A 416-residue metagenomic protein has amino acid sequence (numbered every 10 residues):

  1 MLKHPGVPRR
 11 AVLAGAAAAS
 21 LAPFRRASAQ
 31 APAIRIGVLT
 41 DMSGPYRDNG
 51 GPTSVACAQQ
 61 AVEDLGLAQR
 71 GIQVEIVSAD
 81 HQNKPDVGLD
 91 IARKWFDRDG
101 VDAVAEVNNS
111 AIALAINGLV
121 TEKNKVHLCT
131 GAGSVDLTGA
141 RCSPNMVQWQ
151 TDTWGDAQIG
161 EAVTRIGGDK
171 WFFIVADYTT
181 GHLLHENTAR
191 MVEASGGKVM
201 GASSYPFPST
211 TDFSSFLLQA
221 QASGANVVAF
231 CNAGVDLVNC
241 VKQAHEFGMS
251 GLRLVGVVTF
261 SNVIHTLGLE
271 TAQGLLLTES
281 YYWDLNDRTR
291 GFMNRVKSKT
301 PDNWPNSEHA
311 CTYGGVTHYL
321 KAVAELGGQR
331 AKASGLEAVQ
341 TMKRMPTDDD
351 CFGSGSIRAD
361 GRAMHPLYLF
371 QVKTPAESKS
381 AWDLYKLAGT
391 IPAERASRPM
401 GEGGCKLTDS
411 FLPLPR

Functional and structural regions predicted by a protein language model:
M1-V7, A11, G15-L21: N-terminal secretory signal peptides
F24-D41: C-terminal segment of N-terminal export signals and the immediately downstream linker at the start of the mature
G37-C57, A79-D86, N108-N109, A176-H182 (+1 more regions): Extracytoplasmic "Venus flytrap"
P52-S54, L67-A140, W149, Y205-F213 (+1 more regions): Beta-alpha junction/loop-to-helix N-cap segments that form part of ligand/metal-binding clefts
D90, V135-D136, S143-F247, W283-G291: Extracellular/periplasmic Venus flytrap/periplasmic-binding protein
G100-N108, L128-T130, F172-V175, G224-G234 (+3 more regions): Periplasmic-binding protein-like
Q243-T317, V323-Q329, Y385-L414: Extracellular/periplasmic periplasmic-binding protein-like sensory domains
P346-R416: Solvent-exposed, acidic/polar segments of extracytosolic/periplasmic ligand-binding ectodomains
